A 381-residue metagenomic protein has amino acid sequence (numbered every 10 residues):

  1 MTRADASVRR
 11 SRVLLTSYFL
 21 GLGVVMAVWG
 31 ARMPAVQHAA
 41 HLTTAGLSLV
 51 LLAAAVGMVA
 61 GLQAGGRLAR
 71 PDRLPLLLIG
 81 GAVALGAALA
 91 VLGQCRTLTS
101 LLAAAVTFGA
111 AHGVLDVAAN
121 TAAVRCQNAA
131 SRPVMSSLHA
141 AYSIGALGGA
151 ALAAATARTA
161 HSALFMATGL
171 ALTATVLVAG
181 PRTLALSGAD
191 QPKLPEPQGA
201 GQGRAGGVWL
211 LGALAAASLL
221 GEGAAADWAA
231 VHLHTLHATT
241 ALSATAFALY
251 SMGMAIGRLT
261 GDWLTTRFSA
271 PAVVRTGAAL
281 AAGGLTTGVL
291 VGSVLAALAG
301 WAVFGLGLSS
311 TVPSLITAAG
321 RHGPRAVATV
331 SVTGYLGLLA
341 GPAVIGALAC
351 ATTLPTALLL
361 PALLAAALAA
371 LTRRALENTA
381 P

Functional and structural regions predicted by a protein language model:
D5-R32, H38, V106-T107, A205-G221 (+2 more regions): Pair of pore-lining "gating" transmembrane helices in MFS-fold secondary transporters
G30-A45, D227-L242: Short amphipathic helix-loop junctions that connect adjacent transmembrane helices in Major Facilitator Superfamily/SLC
V36-Q37, L68-A69, L152-A160, L233-H234 (+4 more regions): Interfacial helix-cap and linker-helix signal at transmembrane-aqueous boundaries of multi-pass secondary transporters
V59-L74, A157, G257-A270, A349-C350: Helix-to-loop junctions at the C-terminal end of transmembrane segments in multipass secondary transporters
P75-L78, A82, V274: Primarily marks hydrophobic transmembrane alpha-helices of the MFS/SLC 12-helix fold
G93-A104, V289-G300: Helix-loop junctions at membrane interfaces in 12-TM secondary transporters
G113-A129, S309-G323: Intracellular juxtamembrane helix-capping segments at the cytosolic ends of symmetry-related transmembrane helices
A163-R182, T356-R374: Symmetry-related core transmembrane helices of the 12-TM Major Facilitator Superfamily/SLC fold
